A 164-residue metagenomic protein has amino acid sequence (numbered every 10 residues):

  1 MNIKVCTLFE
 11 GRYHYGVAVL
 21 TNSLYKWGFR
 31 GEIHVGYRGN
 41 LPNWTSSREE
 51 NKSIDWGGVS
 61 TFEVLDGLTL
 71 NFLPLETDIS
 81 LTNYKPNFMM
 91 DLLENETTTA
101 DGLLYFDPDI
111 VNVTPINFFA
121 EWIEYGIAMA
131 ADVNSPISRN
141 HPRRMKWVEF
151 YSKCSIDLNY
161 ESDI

Functional and structural regions predicted by a protein language model:
M1-I164: Glycosyltransferase catalytic domains, chiefly GT-A lineage
